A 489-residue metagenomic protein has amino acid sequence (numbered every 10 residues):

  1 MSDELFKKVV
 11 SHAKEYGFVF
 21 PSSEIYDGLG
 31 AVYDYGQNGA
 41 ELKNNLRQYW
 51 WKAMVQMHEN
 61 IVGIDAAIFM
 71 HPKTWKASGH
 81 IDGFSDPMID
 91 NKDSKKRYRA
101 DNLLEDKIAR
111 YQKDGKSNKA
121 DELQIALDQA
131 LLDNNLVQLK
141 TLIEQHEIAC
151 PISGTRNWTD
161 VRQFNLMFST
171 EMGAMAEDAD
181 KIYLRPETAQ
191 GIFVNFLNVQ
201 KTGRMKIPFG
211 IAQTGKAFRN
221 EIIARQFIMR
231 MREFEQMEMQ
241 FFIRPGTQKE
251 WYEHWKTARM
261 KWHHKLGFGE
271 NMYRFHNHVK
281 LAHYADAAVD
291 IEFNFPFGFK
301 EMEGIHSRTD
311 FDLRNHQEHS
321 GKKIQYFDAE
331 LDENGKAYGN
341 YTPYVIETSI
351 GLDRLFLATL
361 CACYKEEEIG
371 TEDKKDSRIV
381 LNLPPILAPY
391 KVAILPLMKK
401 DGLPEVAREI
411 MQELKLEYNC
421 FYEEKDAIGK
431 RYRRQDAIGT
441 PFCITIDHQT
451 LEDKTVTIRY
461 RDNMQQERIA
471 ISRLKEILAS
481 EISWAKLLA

Functional and structural regions predicted by a protein language model:
M1-A489: NTP/phosphate- and nucleic-acid-binding module
